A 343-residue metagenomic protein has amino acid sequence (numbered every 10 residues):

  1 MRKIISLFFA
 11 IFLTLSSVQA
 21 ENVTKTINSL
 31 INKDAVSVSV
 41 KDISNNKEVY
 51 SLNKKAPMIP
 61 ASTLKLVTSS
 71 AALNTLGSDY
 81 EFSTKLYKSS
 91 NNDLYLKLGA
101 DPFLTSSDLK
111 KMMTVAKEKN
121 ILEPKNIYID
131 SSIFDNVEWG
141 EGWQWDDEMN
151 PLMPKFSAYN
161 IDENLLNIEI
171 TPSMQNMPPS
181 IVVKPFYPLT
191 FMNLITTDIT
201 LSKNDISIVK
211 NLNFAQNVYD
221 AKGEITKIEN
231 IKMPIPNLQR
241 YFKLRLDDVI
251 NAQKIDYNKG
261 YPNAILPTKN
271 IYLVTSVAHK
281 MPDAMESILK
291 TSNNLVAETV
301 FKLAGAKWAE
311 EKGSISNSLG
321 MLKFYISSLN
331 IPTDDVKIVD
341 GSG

Functional and structural regions predicted by a protein language model:
M1-I4: Positively charged n-region of N-terminal signal peptides that target proteins for export
S6-S16: Bacterial N-terminal signal peptides
V18-P57, L76-F82, V115-E123: Beta-lactamase-like hydrolase cores
L52-M58, K232, G343: A short glycine/serine-rich beta->alpha loop
N53, L109-T114, D340-G341: N-terminal post-signal-peptidase region of extra-cytosolic proteins
M58-A72: Active/ligand-binding-proximal structured segments within catalytic/core domains that scaffold catalytic residues
L76-T333: Conserved serine DD-peptidase/penicillin-binding transpeptidase domain and beta-lactam-recognizing active-site
K312, D335-G343: Extended C-terminal subregions enriched in glycine
